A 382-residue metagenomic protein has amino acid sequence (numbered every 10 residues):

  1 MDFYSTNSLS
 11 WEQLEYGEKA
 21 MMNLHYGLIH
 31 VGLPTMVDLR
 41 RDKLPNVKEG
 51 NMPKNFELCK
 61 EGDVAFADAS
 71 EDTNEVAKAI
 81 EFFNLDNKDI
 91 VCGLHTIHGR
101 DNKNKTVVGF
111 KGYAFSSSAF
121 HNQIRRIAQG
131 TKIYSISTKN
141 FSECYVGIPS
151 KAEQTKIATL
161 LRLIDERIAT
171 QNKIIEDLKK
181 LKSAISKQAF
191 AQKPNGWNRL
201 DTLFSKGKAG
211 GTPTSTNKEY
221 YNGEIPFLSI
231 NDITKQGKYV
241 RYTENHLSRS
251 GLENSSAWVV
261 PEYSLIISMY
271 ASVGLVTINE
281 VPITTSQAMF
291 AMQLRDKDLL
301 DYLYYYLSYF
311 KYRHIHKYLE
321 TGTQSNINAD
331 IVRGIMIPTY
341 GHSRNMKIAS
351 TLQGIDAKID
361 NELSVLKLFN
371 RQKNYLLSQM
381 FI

Functional and structural regions predicted by a protein language model:
M1-A20, E143, I148-K151, Q188-G211 (+1 more regions): Non-catalytic DNA-recognition/assembly elements of restriction-modification systems
S10, G50-P53, G130, T214-S215 (+1 more regions): Short, solvent-exposed loop/turn positions at domain surfaces that link secondary-structure elements or cap domain
W11, D89-T96, T106, H121 (+4 more regions): A short glycine-rich beta-alpha junction/loop motif
G17-D38, N222-G237: Short beta-strand/loop turn elements enriched in aromatics
H25-Y26, M36, K43-S116, S229-N231 (+1 more regions): A short beta-sheet element
N140, I148-N198, G334-I382: Amphipathic alpha-helical coiled-coil/heptad-repeat segments
